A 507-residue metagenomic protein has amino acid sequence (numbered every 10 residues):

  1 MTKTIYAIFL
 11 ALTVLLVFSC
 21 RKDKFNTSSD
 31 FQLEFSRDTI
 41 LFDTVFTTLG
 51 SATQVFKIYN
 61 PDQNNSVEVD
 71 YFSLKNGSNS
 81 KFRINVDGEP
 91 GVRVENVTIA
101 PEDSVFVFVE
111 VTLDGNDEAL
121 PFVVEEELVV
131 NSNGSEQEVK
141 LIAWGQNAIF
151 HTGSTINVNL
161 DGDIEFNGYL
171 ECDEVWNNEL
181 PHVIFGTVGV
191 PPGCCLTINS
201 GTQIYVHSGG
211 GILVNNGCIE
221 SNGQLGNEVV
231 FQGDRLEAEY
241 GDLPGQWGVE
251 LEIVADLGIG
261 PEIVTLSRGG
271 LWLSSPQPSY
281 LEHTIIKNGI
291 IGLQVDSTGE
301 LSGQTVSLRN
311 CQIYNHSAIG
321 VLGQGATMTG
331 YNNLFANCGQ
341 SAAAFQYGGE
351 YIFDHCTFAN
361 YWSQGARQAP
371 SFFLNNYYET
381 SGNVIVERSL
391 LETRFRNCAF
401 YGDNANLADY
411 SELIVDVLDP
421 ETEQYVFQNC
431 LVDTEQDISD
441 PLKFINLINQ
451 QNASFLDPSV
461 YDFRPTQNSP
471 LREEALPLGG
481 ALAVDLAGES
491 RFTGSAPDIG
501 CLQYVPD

Functional and structural regions predicted by a protein language model:
M1-I8: Bacterial N-terminal signal peptides that target proteins for export
L16-S19: C-terminal motif of bacterial Sec signal peptides marking the signal peptidase cleavage site
R21-N26, L33-T44, L49-S51, V94-Y461 (+4 more regions): Beta-strand/loop edge motif enriched in small/polar residues
S51-P61: Core beta-strand segments of extracellular beta-sandwich domains
Y59-K81, V86-D87: Short acidic, flexible loop segments centered on an aromatic residue
P465-T466, G494: Beta-strand-rich, repetitive solenoid scaffolds
